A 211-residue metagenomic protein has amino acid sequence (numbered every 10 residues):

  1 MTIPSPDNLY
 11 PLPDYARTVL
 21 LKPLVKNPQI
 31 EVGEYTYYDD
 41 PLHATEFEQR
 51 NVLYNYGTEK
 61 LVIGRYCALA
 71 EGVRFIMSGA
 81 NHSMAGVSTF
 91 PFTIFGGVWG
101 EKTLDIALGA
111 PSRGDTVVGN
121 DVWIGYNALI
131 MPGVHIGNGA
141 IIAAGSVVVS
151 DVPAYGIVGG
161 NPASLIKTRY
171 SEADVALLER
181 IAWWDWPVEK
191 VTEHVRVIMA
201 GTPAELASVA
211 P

Functional and structural regions predicted by a protein language model:
M1-Q29, F92: Extended, small-residue-rich solenoid/repeat segments and analogous flexible loops that form exposed scaffolds
D7-L9, F92-T93, G100-I130, P162-P211: C-terminal segments of enzyme domains that contribute to small-molecule binding surfaces
P23, Q29-I30, K60-L61, D115-V117 (+3 more regions): Short, recurrent motifs enriched in small/polar residues
V25, V87, L206: Short clusters of hydrophobic/aromatic residues that line enzyme substrate/ligand-binding pockets
I30, Y37-I130: Flexible, glycine/small-residue-enriched loop-and-beta-strand segment within the central core of proteins
Y37, A68-L69, G137, I141-V147: A generic "structured core" feature
N55, H135-G137: Glycine-rich beta-to-alpha active-site loop
A154, G159-P162: Acidic, glycine-centered active-site loop in nucleotide-sugar glycosyltransferases
